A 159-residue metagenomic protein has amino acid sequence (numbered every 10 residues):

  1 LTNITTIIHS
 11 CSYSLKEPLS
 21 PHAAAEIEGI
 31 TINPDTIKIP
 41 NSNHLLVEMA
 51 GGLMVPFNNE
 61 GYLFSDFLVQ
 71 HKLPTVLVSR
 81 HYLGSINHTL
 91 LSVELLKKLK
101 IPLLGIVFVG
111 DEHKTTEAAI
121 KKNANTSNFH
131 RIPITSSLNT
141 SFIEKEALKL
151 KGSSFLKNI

Functional and structural regions predicted by a protein language model:
L1-I30: N-terminal phosphate/diphosphate-binding loop that engages ATP/GTP or pyrophosphate donors across diverse enzyme folds
T36-I37, L63-F67, S92, T116 (+1 more regions): A general structural detector for well-ordered alpha-helical segments in enzyme core domains, enriched
T36-N59: Switch II (G3) loop of P-loop NTPases
L46-E48, V76-V78, V107: Structural motif
N58-Y82: Inter-motif core of Ras-like GTPase G domains
S85: Class I SAM-dependent methyltransferase SAM-binding "motif I" and its flanking Rossmann-like core
V93-I159: C-terminal lobe/tail of nucleotide-utilizing enzymes
